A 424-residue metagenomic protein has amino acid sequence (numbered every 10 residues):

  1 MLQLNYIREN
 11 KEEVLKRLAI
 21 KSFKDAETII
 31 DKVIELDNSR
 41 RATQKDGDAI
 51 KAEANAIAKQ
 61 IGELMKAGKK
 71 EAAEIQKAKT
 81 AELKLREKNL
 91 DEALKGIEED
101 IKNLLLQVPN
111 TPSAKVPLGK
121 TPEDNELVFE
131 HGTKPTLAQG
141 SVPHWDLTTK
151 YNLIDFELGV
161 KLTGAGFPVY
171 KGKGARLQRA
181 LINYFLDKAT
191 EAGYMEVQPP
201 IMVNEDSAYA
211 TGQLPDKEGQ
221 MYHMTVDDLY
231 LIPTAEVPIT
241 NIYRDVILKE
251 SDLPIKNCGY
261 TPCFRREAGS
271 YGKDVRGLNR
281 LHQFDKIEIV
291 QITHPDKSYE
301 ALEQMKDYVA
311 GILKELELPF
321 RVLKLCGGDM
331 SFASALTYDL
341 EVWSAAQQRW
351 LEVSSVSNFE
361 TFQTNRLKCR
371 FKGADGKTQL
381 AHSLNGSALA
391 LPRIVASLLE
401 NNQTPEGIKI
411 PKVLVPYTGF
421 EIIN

Functional and structural regions predicted by a protein language model:
M1-P135, T149, L153, E157: N-terminal alpha-helical targeting/anchoring segments
E130-N424: TRNA-recognition modules of translation machinery and tRNA-sensing kinases, especially anticodon-binding
